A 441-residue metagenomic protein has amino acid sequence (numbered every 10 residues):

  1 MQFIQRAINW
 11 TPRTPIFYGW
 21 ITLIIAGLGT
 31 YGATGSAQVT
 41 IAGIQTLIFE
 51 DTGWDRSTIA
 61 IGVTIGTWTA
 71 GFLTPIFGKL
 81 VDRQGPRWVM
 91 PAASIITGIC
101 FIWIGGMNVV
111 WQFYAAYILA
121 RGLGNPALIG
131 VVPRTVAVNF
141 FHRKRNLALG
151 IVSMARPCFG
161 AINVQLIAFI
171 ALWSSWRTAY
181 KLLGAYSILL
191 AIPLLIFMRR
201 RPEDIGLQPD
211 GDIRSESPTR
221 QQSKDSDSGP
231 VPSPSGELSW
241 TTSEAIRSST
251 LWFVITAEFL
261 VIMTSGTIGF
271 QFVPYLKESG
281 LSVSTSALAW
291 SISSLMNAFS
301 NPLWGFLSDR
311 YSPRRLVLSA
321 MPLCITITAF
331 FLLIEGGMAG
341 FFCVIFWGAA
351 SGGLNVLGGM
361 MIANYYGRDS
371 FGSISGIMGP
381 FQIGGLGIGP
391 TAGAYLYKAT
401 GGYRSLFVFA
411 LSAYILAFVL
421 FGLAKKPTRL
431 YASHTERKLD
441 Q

Functional and structural regions predicted by a protein language model:
Y18-R56, F77, V164, I268-V273: Extracytoplasmic
Y31, C100, Q112-L128, F259 (+1 more regions): Hydrophobic core of transmembrane alpha-helices in multi-pass small-molecule transporters, especially MFS/SLC-type
A37-Q45, S243-N301: Extracytoplasmic gate region of multi-pass secondary transporters
F72-V110, S308, R314: Conserved MFS/SLC helix-loop-helix module at the cytosolic interface between two early adjacent transmembrane helices
I118-M154, G367: Cytoplasmic helix-loop-helix junction between adjacent transmembrane helices in 12-TM secondary transporters
R156-D204: Helix-loop-helix hairpin linking two adjacent transmembrane segments in secondary transporters
Y180-F197, S405-L423: Symmetry-related core transmembrane helices of the 12-TM Major Facilitator Superfamily/SLC fold
W290-M361: C-terminal transmembrane helical hairpin of 12-TM major facilitator-type secondary transporters
